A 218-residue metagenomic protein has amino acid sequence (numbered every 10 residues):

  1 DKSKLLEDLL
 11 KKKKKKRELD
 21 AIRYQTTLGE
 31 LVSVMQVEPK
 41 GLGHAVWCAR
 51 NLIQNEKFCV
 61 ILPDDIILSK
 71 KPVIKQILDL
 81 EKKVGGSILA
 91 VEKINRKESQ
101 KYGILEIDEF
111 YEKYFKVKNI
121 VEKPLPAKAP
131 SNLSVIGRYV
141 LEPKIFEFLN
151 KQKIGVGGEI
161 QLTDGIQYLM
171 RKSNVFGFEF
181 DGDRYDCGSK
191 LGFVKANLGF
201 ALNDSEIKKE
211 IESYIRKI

Functional and structural regions predicted by a protein language model:
D1-V60, L68-S69: Conserved N-terminal catalytic core of the sugar/cofactor nucleotidyltransferase
L19-G29, E109-Y114, L169-M170: Short, conserved catalytic or adaptor-binding loops enriched in Gly and charged residues
L28-E30, Q54-K57, K82-S87, K172-S173: Short coil/turn connectors at secondary-structure junctions
M35, V60-L62, A90-K93, E179: Short beta-strand segments
A49, D64, L105, S189: Residue-level signal for inorganic ion chemistry
N55, I107, K113-K116, P130-I218: Conserved alpha/beta core of the MobA/IspD/sugar-nucleotide pyrophosphorylase nucleotidyltransferase superfamily
I66-E147, Q152, V156: Conserved core of the sugar-phosphate nucleotidyltransferase
